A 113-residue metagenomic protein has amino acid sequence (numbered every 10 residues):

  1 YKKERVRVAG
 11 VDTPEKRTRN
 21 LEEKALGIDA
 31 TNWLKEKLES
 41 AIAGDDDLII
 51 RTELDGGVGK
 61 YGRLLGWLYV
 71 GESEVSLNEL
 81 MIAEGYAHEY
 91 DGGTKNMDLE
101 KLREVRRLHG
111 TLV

Functional and structural regions predicted by a protein language model:
Y1-V113: Small beta-barrel nucleic-acid-binding modules, primarily SNase/OB-fold domains and secondarily Tudor-like barrels
